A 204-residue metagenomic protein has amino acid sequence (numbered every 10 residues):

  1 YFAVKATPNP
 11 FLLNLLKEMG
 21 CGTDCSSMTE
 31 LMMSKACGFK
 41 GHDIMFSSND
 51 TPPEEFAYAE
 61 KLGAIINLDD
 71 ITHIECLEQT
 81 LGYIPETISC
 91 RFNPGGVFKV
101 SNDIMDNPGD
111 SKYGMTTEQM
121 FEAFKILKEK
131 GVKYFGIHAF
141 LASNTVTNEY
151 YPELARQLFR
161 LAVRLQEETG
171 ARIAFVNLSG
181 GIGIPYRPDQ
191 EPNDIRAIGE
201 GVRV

Functional and structural regions predicted by a protein language model:
Y1-F175, I184: Active-site-proximal beta-alpha core segment in soluble small-molecule metabolic enzymes
L178: Structured binding elements
G181: Conserved glycine-rich SAM-binding loop
P185, E191-V204: Anionic-ligand-binding alpha/beta catalytic cores of soluble enzymes and soluble regulatory domains that recognize
